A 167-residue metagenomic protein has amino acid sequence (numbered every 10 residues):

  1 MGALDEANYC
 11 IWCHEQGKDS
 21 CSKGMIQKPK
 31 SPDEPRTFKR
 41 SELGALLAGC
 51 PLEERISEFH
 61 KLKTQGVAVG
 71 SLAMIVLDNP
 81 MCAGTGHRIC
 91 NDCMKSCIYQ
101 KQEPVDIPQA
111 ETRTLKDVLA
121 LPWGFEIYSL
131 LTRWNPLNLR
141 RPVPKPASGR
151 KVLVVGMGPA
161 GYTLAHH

Functional and structural regions predicted by a protein language model:
M1-P146: Ferredoxin-type iron-sulfur electron-transfer modules and their immediate structural context
R150-H167: N-terminal Rossmann-like FAD-binding beta1-loop-alpha1 element of flavoenzymes
